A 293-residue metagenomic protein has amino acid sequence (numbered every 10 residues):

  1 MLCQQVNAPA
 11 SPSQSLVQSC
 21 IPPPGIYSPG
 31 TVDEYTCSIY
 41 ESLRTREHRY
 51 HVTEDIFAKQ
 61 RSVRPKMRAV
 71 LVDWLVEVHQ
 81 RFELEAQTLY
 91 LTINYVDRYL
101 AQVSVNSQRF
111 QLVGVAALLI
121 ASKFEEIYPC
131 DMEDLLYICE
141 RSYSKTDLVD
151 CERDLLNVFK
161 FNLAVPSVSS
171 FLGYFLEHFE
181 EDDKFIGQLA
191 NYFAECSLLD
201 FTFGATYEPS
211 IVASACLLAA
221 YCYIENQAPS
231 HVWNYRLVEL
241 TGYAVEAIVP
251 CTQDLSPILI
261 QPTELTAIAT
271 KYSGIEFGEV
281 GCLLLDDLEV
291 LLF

Functional and structural regions predicted by a protein language model:
M1-V115, L119-F293: Acidic, serine/threonine-rich low-complexity regulatory regions at protein termini of eukaryotic cell-cycle
